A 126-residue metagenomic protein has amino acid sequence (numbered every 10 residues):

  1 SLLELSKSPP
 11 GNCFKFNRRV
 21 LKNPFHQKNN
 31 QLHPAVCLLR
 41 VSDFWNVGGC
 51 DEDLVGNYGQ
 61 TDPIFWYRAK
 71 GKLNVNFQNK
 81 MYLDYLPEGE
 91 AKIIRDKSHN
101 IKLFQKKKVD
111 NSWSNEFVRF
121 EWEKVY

Functional and structural regions predicted by a protein language model:
S1-C13: GT-A fold catalytic core of metal-dependent nucleotide-sugar glycosyltransferases, centered on the diacidic
S1-L2, C50-E52: Short acidic donor-binding/metal-coordinating loop in glycosyltransferase active sites
N12-N29: Short beta-strand-to-loop element that shapes/binds the nucleotide-sugar donor at the catalytic cleft/hinge
R19-L21, F44, Y82-L83: Short, solvent-exposed loop/turn segments at secondary-structure junctions
K28-N30, D51-G56: Active-site rim elements
H33-G49: Conserved nucleotide-sugar donor-binding and metal-coordinating catalytic region shared by glycosyltransferases
D53-Y126: C-terminal catalytic/acceptor-binding lobe
